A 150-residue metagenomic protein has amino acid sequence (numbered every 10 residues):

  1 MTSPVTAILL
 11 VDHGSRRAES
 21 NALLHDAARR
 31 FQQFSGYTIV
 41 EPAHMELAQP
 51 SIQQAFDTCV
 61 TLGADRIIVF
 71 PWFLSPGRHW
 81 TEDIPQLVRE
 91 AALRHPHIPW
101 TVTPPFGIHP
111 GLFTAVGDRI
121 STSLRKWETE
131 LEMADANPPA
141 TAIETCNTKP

Functional and structural regions predicted by a protein language model:
M1-P150: Active-site-proximal alpha-helix that buttresses catalytic centers in soluble enzyme cores
